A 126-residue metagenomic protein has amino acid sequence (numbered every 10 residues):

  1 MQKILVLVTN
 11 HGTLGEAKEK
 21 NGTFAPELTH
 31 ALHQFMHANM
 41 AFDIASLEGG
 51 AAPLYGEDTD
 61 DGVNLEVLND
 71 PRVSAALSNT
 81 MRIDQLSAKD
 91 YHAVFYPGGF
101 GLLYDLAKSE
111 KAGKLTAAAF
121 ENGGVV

Functional and structural regions predicted by a protein language model:
M1-N122: Extended, subdomain-level signal for the structured scaffold at the beginning of enzyme domains
V125-V126: Short, glycine-/small-residue-rich phosphate/pyrophosphate-handling segment
